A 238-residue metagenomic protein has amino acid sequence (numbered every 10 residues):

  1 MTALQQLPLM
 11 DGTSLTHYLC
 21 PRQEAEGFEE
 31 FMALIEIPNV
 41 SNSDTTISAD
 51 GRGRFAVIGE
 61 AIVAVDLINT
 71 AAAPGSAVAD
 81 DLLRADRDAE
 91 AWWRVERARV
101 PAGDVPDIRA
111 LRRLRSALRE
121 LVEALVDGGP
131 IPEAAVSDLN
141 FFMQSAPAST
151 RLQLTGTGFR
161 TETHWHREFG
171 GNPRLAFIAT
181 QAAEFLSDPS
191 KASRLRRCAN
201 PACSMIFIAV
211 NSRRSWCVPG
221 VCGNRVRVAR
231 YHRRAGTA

Functional and structural regions predicted by a protein language model:
T2-R197, P201-I206: Short helix-coil boundary/hinge micro-motifs
A209: Active-site "substrate specificity/gating" loop of NAD(P)-dependent dehydrogenases, especially the short-chain
S212-G223: Cysteine-rich micro-motifs
V221-A238: Basic DNA-binding region of bZIP-type proteins
